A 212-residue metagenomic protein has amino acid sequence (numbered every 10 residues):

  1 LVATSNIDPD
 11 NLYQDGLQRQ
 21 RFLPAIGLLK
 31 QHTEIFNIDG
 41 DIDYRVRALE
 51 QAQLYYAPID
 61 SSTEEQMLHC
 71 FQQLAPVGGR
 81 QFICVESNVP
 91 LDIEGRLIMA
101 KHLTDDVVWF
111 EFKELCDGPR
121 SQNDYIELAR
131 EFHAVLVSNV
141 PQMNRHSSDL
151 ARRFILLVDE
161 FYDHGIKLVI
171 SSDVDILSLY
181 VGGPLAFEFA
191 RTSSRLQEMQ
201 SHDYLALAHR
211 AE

Functional and structural regions predicted by a protein language model:
L1-T4: Active-site-proximal cofactor/substrate-binding loop regions of enzyme domains
I7-N11, Q18-R19, G40-R45, L115-C116 (+2 more regions): Conserved nucleotide-binding/hydrolysis micro-motifs of P-loop NTPases
D10-G27, Y180-F187: Short regulatory helix/loop adjacent to the ATP-binding pocket of P-loop NTPases
G16-L17, A48, I59, L97 (+2 more regions): Solvent-exposed, flexible loop/coil residues
L17-A75, R191-E212: Conserved P-loop NTPase catalytic core
R45-Q51, L91-D92, M99-H102, Y180: Short, solvent-exposed polar/charged micro-motifs at secondary-structure junctions
R80-D159: Conserved helicase/translocase motor-coupling segment
A129-E212: Terminal-proximal interaction/regulatory segments of ATP-powered molecular machines
